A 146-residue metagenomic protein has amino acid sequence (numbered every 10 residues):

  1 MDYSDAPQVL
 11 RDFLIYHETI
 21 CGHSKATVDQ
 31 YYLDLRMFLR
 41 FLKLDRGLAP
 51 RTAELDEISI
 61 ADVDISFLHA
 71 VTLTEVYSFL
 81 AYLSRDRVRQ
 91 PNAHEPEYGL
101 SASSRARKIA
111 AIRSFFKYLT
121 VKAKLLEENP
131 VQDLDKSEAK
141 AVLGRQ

Functional and structural regions predicted by a protein language model:
M1-D2, L68: An acidic intrinsically disordered interaction segment
D2-S4, L143-R145: A short, ordered amphipathic alpha-helix with a cationic face
Y3-L10, V28: Onset of an N-terminal alpha helix
R11-A26, R36-G144: N-terminal core-binding DNA-recognition domain of tyrosine recombinases/integrases
